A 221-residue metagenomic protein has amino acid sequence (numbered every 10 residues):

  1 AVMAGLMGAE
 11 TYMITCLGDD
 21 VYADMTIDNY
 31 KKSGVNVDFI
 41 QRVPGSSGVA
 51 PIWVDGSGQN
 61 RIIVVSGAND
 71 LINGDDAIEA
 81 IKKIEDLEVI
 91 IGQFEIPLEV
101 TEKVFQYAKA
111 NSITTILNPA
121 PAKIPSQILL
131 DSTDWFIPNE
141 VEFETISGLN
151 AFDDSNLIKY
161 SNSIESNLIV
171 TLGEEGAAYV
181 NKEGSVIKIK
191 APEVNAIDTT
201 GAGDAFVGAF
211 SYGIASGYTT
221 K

Functional and structural regions predicted by a protein language model:
A1-E10, G213-G217: Alpha-helix C-terminal capping segments
A4, N139, G203: Short, conserved phosphate/pyrophosphate- and ester-handling motifs at nucleotide-, phospho-/glycolipid
G5, K31, Q106-A110, N162: Anion (oxyanion) recognition and catalysis
L6-E88: Conserved N-terminal subdomain of the carbohydrate kinase-like
E10, N36, I113-T114, D134 (+1 more regions): Residues at the starts of beta-strands that form the adenosine-phosphate
E88-I158, S166, E175-A177: Conserved beta-alpha-beta core of the PfkB/ribokinase-like small-molecule kinase fold
I124, I128, D153-K221: Conserved phosphate-binding/catalytic region of the ribokinase-like
